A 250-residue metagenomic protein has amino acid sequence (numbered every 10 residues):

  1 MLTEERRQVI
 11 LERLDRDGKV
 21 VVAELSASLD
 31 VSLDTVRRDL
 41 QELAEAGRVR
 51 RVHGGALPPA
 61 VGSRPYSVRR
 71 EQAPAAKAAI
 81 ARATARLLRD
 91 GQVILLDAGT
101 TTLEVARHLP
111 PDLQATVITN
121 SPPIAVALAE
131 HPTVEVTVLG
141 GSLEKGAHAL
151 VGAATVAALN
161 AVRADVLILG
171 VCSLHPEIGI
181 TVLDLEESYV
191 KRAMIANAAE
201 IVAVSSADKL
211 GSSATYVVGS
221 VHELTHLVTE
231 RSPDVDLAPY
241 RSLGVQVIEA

Functional and structural regions predicted by a protein language model:
L2-L25, D30, E45, A125-A250: Conserved phosphate- and dinucleotide-binding cores of soluble alpha/beta proteins, encompassing both enzyme active
L2-T100, A106-Q114, I118, P122 (+1 more regions): HTH-adjacent hinge/linker in prokaryotic transcriptional regulators
E104-H108, D236-P239: A short acidic, amphipathic alpha-helical/loop segment
